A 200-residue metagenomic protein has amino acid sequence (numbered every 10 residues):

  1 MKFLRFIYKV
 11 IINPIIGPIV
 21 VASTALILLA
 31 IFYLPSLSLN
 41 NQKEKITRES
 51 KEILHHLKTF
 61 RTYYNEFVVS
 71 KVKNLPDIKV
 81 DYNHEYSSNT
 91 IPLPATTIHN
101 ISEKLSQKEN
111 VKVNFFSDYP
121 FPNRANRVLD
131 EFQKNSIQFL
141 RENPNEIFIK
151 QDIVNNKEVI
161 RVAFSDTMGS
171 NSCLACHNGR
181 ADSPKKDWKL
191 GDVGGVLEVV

Functional and structural regions predicted by a protein language model:
M1-K9: Short, Lys/Arg-rich, polar N-terminal cytosolic tail immediately upstream of the first transmembrane signal-anchor
K9-P14, E52, H56: Membrane-interface junctions
V10-S36: Extreme N-terminal signal-anchor transmembrane helix of membrane signaling/transducer proteins, especially in bacteria
Y33, K45, T96-N100: Short, conserved clusters of charged catalytic residues that mark active-site and nucleotide-handling motifs
P35-K58: Juxtamembrane membrane-water interface segments immediately C-terminal to a transmembrane helix
H55-T62, E66-S165: Extracytoplasmic ligand-binding sensor domains of the Cache superfamily
D166-S183, W188: The canonical Cys-X-X-Cys-His
K189-V200: Juxtamembrane amphipathic/hinge helix adjacent to a transmembrane helix
